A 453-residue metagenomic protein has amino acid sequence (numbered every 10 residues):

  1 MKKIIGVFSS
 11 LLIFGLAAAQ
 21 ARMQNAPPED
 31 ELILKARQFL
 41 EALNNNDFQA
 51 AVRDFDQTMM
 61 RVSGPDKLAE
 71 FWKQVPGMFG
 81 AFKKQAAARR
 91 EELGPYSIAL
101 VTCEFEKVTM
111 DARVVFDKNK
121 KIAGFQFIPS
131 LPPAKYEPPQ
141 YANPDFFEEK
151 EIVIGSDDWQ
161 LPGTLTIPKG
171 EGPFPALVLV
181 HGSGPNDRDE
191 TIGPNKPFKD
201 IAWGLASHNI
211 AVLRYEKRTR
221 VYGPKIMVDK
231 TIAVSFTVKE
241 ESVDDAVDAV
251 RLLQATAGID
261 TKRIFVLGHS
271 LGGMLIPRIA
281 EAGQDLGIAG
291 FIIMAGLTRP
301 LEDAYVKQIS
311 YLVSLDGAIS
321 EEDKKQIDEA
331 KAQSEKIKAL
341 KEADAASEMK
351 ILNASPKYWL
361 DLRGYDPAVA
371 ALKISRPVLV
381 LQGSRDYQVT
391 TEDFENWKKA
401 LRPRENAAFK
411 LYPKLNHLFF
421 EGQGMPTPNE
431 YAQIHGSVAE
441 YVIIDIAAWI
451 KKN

Functional and structural regions predicted by a protein language model:
I33-L34, Q49-G94: Short solvent-exposed beta->alpha transition segments
P132-G172: N-terminal cap/lid segment of alpha/beta-hydrolase-fold proteins
V180-E241, S310-V313, E421-A432: Cap/lid segment of the alpha/beta-hydrolase catalytic domain
V234-T256: Alpha/beta-hydrolase active-site loop
D248-L312: Primarily recognizes the serine-hydrolase "nucleophile elbow" in alpha/beta-hydrolase and SGNH/GDSL folds
D285-K373: Accessory cap/linker subdomain of secreted extracellular hydrolases
I374, V380-Q382: Short beta-strand/loop motif that positions the catalytic acidic residue of the alpha/beta-hydrolase fold
L418, G424-N453: Catalytic active-site module of serine/aspartate enzymes centered on a nucleophile-bearing elbow/loop
